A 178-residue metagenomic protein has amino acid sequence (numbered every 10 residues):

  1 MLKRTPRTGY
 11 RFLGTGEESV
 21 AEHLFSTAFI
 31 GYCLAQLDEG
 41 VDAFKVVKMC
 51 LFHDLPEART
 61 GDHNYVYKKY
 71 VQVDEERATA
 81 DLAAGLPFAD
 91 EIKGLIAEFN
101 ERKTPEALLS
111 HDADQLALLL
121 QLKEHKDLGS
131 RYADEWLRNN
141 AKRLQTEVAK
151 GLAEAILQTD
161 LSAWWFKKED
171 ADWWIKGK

Functional and structural regions predicted by a protein language model:
M1-K178: Alpha-helical, largely C-terminal catalytic domains that coordinate divalent metal ions via clustered Asp/Glu/His
